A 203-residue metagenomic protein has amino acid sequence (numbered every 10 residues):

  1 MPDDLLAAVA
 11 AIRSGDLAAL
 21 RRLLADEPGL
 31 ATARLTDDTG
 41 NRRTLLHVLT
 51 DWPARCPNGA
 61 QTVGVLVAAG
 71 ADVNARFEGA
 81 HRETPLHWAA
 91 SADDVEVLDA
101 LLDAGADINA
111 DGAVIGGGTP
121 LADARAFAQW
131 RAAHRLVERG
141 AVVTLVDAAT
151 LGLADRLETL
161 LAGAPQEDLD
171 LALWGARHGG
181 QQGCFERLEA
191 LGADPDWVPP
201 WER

Functional and structural regions predicted by a protein language model:
P2-A10, T32-P53, A75-W88, D111-D123 (+3 more regions): Ankyrin-repeat boundary/"N-cap" motif
I12-A18: Short acidic-aromatic low-complexity motifs
A19, N58-T62, E96-V97, R131-A132 (+2 more regions): Conserved ankyrin/ankyrin-like repeat signature
L24-L30, T62-D72, D99-D107, R135-A141 (+2 more regions): Ankyrin repeat domain, specifically the short helix-to-loop turn at the C-terminus of the second helix of each repeat
D26-E27, D123-W130, G152-L157: Repeat-mediated protein-protein interaction surfaces in helical alpha-solenoids
S91-A92, D99, D103, D107-H134: Extended, hydrophobic interaction surfaces within ordered domains
